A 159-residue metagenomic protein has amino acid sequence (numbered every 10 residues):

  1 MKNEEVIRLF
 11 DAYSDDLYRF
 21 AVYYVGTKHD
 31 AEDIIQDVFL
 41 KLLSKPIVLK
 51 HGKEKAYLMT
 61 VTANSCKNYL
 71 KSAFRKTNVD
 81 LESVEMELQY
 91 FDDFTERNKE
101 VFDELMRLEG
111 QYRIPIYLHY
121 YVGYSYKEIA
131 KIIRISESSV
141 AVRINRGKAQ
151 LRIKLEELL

Functional and structural regions predicted by a protein language model:
M1-R19, Y23, L43, R113: A short, charge-rich alpha-helical start-of-domain segment used by transcription regulators
R19, D33-L40, S44, G52-N64: Structural recognition of an alpha-helix C-terminal capping motif at a helix-to-coil junction
H29, K127, S138-A141: Residues within helix-turn-helix
T60-L81, R146: Arg/Lys-rich amphipathic alpha helix in sigma70-family domain 2
N68, K76-V101, L105, S125: Internal acidic/polar
P115-H119: A short pre-motif secondary-structure segment
A130: The alpha-helix within a helix-turn-helix
I133-E157: DNA-recognition helix of helix-turn-helix
